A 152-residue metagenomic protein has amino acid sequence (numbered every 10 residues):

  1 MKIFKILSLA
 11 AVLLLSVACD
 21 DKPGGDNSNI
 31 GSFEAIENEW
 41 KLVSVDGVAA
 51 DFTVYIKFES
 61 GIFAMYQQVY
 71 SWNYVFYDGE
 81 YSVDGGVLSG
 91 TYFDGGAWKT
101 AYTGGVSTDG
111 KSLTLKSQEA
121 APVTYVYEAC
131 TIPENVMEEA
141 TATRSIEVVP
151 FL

Functional and structural regions predicted by a protein language model:
M1-K2, D20: N-terminal hydrophobic targeting signals that begin at the initiator methionine
K2-L9: Sec-dependent signal peptide recognition, specifically the positively charged N-region followed immediately by
L15-A18: C-terminal motif of bacterial Sec signal peptides marking the signal peptidase cleavage site
D20-D78, V87-L152: Lipid interaction determinants
Y81: Acyl-CoA/ACP chain-elongation machinery
